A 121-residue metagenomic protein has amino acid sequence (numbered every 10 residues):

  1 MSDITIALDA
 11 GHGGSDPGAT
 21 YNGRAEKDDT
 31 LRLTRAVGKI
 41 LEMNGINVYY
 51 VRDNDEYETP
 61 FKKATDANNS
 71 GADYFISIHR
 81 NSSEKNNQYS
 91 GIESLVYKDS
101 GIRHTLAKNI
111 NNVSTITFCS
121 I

Functional and structural regions predicted by a protein language model:
M1-I4, H12-G14: N-terminal-biased segments
D3-T5, D28-I121: Active-site-proximal helix/loop segments of hydrolytic enzymes
G11-S15, N81-S83: Short connector loops/turns at beta-strand edges and beta->alpha or beta->beta junctions
G14-G18, G91-E93: A short small-residue
P17-R32: Glycine- and acidic-residue-enriched helix-capping/strand-helix junction motifs
